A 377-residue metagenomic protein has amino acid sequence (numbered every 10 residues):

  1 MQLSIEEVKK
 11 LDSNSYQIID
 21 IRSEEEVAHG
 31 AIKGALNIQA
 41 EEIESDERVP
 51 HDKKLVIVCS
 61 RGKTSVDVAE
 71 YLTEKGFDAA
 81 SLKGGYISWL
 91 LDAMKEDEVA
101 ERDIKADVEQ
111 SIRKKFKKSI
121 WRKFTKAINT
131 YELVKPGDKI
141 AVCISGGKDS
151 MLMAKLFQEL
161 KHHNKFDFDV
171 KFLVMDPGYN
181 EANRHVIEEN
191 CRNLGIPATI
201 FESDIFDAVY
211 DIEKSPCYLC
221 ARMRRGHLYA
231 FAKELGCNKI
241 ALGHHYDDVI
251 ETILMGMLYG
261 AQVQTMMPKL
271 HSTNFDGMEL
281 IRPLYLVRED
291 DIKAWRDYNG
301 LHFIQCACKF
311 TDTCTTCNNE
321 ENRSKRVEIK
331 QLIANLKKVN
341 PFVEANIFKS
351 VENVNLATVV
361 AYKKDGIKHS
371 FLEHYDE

Functional and structural regions predicted by a protein language model:
M1-K9, S13-Q17, E24-K54, S60-I112 (+1 more regions): Rhodanese-like catalytic fold shared by cysteine-dependent sulfurtransferases and DSP/PTP-type phosphatases
R22, L242-Y246, E352: Short, well-ordered beta-to-alpha junction loops that form the rim of enzyme active sites and present histidine/acidic
V27-A28, L90, D207-E213, C314-T316: A short acidic, helix-capping loop that chelates divalent metal ions and anchors anionic groups
N37, S81, F172, I200-E202 (+1 more regions): A structural preference for short, hydrophobic beta-strand core positions in alpha/beta folds
E98-M255, Y259, M267, D290-D291 (+1 more regions): ATP-dependent adenylation/nucleotidyltransferase module used to activate substrates
D169, D247-E328, L332: Catalytic subdomain that performs nucleotidyl-dependent activation
L301-E377: The feature marks non-catalytic terminal segments
